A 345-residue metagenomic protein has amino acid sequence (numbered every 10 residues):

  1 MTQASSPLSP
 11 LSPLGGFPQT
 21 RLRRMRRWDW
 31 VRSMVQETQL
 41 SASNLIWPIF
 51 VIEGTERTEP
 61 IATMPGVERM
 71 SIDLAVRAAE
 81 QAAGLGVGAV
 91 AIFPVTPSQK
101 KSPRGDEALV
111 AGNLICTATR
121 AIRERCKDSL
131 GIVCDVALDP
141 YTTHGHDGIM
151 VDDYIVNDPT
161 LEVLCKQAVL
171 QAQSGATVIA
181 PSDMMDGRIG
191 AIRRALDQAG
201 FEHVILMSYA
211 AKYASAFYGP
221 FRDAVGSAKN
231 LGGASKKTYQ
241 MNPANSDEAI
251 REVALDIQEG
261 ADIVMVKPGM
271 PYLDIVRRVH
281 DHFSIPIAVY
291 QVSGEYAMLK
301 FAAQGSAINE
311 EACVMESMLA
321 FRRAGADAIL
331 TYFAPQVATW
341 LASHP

Functional and structural regions predicted by a protein language model:
T2-Q3, L11, G16-F17, W28 (+2 more regions): Alpha/beta enzyme core
